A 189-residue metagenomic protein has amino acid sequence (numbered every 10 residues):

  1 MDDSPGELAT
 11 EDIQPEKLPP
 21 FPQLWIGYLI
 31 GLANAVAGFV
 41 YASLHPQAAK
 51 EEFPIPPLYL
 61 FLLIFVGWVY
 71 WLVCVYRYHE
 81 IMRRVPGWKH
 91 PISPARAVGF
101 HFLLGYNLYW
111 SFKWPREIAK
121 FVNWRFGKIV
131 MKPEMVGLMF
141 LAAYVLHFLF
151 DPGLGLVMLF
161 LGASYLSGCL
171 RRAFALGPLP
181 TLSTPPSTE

Functional and structural regions predicted by a protein language model:
D3-Y59, V66-V145, L161-E189: Membrane-interface extramembranous regions at the lipid-water interface
L146-L159: Extracellular/periplasmic helix-loop-helix junctions in multi-pass membrane proteins
